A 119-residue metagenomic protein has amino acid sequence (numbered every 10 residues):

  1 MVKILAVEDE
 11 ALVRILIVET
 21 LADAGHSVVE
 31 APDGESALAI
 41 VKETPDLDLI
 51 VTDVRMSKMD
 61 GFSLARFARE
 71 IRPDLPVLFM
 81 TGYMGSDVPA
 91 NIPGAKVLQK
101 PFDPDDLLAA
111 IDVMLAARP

Functional and structural regions predicted by a protein language model:
L5, E30-L49: Acidic, metal-coordinating helix/loop segments flanking the phosphotransfer/catalytic sites of two-component signaling
E8: Conserved acidic carboxylate
I15-D23: Charged docking surfaces used in two-component/phosphorelay signaling
V18, F102-L115: C-terminal output helix
D33-S36, M59-L64: Acidic catalytic/metal-coordinating carboxylates
D53: Active-site residues of response regulator receiver
M56: Receiver (REC) domain active-site loop signature in two-component systems and cognate sites in sensor histidine kinases
M80-T81: Hydrophobic/aromatic residues positioned on beta-strands within the core alpha/beta folds
